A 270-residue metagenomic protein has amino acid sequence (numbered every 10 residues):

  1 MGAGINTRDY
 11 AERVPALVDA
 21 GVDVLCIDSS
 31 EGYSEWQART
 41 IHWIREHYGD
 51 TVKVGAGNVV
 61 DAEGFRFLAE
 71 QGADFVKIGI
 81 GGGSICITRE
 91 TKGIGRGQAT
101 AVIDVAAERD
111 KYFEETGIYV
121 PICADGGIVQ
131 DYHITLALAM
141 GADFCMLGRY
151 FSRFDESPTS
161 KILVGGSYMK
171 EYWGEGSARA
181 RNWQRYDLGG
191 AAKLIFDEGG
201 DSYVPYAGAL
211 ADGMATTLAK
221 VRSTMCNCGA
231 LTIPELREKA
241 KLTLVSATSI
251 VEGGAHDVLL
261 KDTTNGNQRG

Functional and structural regions predicted by a protein language model:
M1-I5, L25-I27, V54-G57, V76-I78 (+2 more regions): Hydrophobic faces of well-ordered beta-strands that scaffold small-molecule active sites in alpha/beta enzyme cores
M1-L25, E31: Active-site beta->alpha loop and helix N-cap motifs at the rims of alpha/beta catalytic domains
G4, Q71, G93-A124, V129-G270: Alpha/beta catalytic cores of nucleotide-metabolism and tRNA/nucleoside-modifying enzymes
N6, S29-G32, V59-D61, I80-G83 (+3 more regions): Short, ordered loop/turn segments at secondary-structure junctions
D9-R13, S29-V54, V59-E70, G83-A106 (+2 more regions): Active-site-adjacent beta->alpha loops and helix N-cap segments on the catalytic face of soluble alpha/beta enzymes
Y10-A20, V54, V59-I78, I128-D143: Catalytic cores of alpha/beta
V18-C26, I44-V52, E115-V120: Short, surface-exposed connector motifs at secondary-structure boundaries
D28, G32, A209-D212: Short, surface-exposed alpha-helical recognition segments that flank or form part of ligand/macromolecule-binding
